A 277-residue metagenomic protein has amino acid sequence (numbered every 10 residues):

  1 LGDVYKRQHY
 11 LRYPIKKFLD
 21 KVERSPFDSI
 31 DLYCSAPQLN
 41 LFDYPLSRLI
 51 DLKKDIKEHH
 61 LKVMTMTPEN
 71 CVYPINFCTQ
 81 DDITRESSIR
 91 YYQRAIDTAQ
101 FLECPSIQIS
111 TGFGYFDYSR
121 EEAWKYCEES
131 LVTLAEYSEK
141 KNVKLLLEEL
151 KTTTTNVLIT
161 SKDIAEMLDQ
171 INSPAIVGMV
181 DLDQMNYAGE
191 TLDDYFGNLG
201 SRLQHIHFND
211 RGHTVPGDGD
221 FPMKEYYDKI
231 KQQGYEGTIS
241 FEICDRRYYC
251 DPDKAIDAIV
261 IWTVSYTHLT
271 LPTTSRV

Functional and structural regions predicted by a protein language model:
D3, R7, R12-P26, K57 (+3 more regions): Histidine-acidic metal/acid-base catalytic patches
H9, C34-A36, E69-V72, T111-Y115 (+4 more regions): Active-site-proximal loop/turn and secondary-structure-junction residues that shape catalytic pockets, frequently
K17, E58, I75-V177, Y187: Active-site acidic/histidine proton-transfer and metal-coordination neighborhood in alpha/beta enzyme cores
D28-S29, K62, P105, K144 (+1 more regions): Residue-level detector of anion-binding/catalytic polar loops
Y33-K53, T111: Glycine-rich, proline-tolerant flexible connector loops at the mouths of alpha/beta enzymes
L41-P45, N76-I83, Y118-A123, N156-I159 (+3 more regions): Short, solvent-exposed loop/turn segments at secondary-structure boundaries
R48-E58, S130, L134, E225-K229: Catalytic-core regions built around general acid/base machinery
